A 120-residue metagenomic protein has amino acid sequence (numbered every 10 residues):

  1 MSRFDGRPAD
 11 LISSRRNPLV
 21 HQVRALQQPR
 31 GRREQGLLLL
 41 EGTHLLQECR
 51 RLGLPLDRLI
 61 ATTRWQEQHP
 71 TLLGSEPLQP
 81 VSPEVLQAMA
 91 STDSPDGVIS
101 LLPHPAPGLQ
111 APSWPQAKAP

Functional and structural regions predicted by a protein language model:
M1-E67: Boundary-proximal intrinsically disordered activation/regulatory segments immediately upstream of a helical core
R3-G6, D10, R51, E84 (+2 more regions): RNA substrate-binding interface of SAM-dependent RNA methyltransferases
R30-R32, S91-D93, S113-Q116: Solvent-exposed alpha-helices and their adjacent loops that cap or buttress functional pockets in soluble metabolic
G36-L37, D57-L59, P77-Q79, D96-S100 (+1 more regions): Structural motif
L46-Q47, E67, Q87, A106-G108: Glycine-rich nucleotide phosphate-binding loop and flanking beta-alpha elements of Rossmann-like dinucleotide-binding
G53, R64-P77, G108-K118: Short, glycine- and charge-enriched coil/turn segments that flank and shape catalytic ligand pockets
H69, L73-P103: Glycine/small-residue-rich loop that forms an oxyanion/phosphate-binding "nest" at active or ligand-binding sites
